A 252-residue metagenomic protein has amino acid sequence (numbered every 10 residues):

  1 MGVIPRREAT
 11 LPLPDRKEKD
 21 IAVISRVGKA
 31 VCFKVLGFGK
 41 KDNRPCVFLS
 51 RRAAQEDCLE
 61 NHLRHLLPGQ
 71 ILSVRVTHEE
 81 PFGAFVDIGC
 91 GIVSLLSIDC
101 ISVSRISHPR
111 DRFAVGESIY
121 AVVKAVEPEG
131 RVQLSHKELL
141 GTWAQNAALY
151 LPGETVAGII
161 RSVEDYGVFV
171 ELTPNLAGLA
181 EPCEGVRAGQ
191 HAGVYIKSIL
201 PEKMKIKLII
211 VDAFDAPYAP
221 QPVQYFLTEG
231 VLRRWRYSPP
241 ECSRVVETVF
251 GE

Functional and structural regions predicted by a protein language model:
M1-E252: Single-stranded RNA-binding regions, centering on S1/OB-family and related RNA-binding modules
